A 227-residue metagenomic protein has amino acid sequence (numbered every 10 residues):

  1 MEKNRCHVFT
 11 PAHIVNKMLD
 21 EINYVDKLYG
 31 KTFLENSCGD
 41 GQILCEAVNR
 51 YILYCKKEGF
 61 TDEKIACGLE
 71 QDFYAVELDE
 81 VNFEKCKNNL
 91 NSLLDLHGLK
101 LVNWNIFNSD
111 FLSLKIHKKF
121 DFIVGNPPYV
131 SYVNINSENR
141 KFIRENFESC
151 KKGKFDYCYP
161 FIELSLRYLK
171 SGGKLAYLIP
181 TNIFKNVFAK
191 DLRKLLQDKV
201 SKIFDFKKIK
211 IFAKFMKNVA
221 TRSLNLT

Functional and structural regions predicted by a protein language model:
K3-N4, V8-K17, S37-C45, F83 (+1 more regions): Signature of N6-adenine DNA methyltransferases within the class I
N4, F9-I116, I179-N182: Conserved S-adenosyl-L-methionine
